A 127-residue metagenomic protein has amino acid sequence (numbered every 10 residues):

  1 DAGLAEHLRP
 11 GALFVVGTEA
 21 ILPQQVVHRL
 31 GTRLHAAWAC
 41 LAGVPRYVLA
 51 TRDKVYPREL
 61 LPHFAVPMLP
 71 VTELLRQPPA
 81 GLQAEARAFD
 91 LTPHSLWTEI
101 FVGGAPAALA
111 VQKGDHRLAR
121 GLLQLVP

Functional and structural regions predicted by a protein language model:
D1-P127: Conserved phosphate- and dinucleotide-binding cores of soluble alpha/beta proteins, encompassing both enzyme active
